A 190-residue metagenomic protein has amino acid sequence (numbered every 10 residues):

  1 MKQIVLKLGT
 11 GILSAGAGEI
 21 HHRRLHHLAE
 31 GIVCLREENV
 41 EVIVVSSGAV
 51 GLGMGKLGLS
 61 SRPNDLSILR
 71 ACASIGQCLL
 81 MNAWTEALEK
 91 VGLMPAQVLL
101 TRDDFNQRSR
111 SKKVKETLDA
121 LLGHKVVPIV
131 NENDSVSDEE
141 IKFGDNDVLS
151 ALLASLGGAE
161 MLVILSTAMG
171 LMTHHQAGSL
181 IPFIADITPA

Functional and structural regions predicted by a protein language model:
M1-A190: Nucleotide/pyrophosphate-binding catalytic subdomain
